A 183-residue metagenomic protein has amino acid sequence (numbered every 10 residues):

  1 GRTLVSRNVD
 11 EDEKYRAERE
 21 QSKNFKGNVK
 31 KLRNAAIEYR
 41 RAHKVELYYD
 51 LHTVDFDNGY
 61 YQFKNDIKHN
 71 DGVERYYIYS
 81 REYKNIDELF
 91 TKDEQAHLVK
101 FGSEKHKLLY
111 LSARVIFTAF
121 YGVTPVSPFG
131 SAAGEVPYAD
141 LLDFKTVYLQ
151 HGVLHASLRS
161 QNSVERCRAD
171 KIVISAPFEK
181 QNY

Functional and structural regions predicted by a protein language model:
G1-K44, K68, G72-V73: Basic, ligand-binding patches in group-transfer machinery, especially extracytoplasmic/periplasmic segments
V45-Y183: Active-site and donor-binding regions of nucleotide-sugar-utilizing enzymes
